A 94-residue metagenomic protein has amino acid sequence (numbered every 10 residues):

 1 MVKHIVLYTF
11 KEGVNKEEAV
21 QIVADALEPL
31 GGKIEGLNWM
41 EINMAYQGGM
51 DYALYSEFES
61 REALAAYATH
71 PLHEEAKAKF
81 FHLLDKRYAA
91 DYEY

Functional and structural regions predicted by a protein language model:
M1-Y52, E59-T69, Y92-Y94: Short S/T/G/P-rich N-terminal loop/turn motif that feeds into the first structured element of a domain
E28-G31, E74-A78: A common structural junction motif
E57-F58, L83: Conserved catalytic core of Hanks-type protein kinase domains
A68, K77-F80: Short, flexible helix/strand-to-coil boundary loops that buttress conserved ligand/catalytic motifs in alpha/beta
L72-H73, H82: Residue-level marker of structural boundaries
F81-Y94: Charge-dense polyanion-binding interfaces
